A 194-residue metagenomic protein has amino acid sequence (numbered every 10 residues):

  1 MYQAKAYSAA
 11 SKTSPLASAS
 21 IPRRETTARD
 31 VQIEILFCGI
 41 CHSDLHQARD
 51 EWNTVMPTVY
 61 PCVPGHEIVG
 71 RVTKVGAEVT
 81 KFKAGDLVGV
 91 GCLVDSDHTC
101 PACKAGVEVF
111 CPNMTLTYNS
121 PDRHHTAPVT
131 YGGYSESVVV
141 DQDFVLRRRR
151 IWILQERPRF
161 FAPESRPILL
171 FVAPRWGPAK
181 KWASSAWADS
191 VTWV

Functional and structural regions predicted by a protein language model:
A4, D86, P178-W182: Nucleotide donor/acceptor-binding cores
S11, P22-R23, V59-G65, T126-T130 (+1 more regions): Short Gly/Pro-enriched turn/cap motifs at secondary-structure boundaries
T13-S18, H42-S43: Short N-terminal binding/cap micro-motifs at the start of the first secondary-structure element
R24-C38, W52-K104, V109, R149-R150: Glycine-rich beta-strand-centered segment in the early N-terminal region that forms part of a ligand/cofactor-binding
S43-R49: Cytochrome P450 core scaffold surrounding the K-helix E-X-X-R motif and the conserved "meander" helix-loop region
C92-L146, R150: Cysteine-cluster motifs in flexible loop/terminal segments that predominantly coordinate metals
R149-V194: Mid-domain Rossmann-like dinucleotide-binding core that forms the NAD(H)/NADP(H) cofactor-binding site
